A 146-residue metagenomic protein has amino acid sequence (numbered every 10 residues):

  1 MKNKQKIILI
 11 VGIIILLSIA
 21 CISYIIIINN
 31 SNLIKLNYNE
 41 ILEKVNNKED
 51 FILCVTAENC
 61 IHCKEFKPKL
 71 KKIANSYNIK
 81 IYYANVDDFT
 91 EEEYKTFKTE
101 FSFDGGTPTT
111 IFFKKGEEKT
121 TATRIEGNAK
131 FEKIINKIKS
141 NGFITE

Functional and structural regions predicted by a protein language model:
K2-K48, K133, K139-E146: N-terminal leader/targeting and pre-domain segments
I41-I79: Local sequence-structure signature of Cys/Sec-based thiol-disulfide redox active-site neighborhoods
L42, K67, K71-A74, Y94 (+2 more regions): Extracytoplasmic/secreted envelope proteins and their assembly/folding machinery, especially bacterial periplasmic
V55, N78-K95: Thiol-based oxidoreductase modules, predominantly thioredoxin-like and allied folds used for disulfide exchange
E58-I61, D87-E91, E118-K119: Solvent-exposed loop/turn segments at secondary-structure junctions within structured extracellular/periplasmic domains
N75-Y82, F143-T145: Structural alpha-beta junctions
F89-T107: Short Fe-S-cluster ligation motifs
D104-E146: Non-catalytic, surface beta->alpha helical segment in thiol-disulfide oxidoreductase systems
